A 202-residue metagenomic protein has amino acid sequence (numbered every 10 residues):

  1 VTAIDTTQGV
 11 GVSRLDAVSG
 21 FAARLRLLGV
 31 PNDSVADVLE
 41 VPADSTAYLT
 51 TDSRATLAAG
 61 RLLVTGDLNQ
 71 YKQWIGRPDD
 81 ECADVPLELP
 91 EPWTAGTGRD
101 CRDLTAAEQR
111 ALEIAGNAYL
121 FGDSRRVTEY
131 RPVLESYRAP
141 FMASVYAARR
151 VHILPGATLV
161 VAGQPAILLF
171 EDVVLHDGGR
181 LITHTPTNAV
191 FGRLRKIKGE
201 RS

Functional and structural regions predicted by a protein language model:
A3-S202: Extracellular beta-helix/beta-solenoid repeat scaffolds
